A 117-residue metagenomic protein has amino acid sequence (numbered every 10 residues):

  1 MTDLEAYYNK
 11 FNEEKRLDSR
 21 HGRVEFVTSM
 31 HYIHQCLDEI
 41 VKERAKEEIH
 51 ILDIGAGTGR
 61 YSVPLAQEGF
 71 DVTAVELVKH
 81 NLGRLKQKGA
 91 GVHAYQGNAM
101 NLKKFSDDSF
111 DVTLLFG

Functional and structural regions predicted by a protein language model:
M1-A45: Conserved class I S-adenosyl-L-methionine
Y7, R84, V112: Ligand-binding pocket scaffold of soluble enzyme catalytic domains
E48-G55: Conserved class I S-adenosyl-L-methionine
G59-N101: Class I SAM-dependent methyltransferase SAM/SAH-binding core
K103-V112: A short acidic, Gly/Pro-enriched loop at the edge of an enzyme's catalytic core that lines a small-molecule cofactor
L115-F116: A short beta-strand submotif of the Rossmann-like class I SAM-dependent methyltransferase core that lines
